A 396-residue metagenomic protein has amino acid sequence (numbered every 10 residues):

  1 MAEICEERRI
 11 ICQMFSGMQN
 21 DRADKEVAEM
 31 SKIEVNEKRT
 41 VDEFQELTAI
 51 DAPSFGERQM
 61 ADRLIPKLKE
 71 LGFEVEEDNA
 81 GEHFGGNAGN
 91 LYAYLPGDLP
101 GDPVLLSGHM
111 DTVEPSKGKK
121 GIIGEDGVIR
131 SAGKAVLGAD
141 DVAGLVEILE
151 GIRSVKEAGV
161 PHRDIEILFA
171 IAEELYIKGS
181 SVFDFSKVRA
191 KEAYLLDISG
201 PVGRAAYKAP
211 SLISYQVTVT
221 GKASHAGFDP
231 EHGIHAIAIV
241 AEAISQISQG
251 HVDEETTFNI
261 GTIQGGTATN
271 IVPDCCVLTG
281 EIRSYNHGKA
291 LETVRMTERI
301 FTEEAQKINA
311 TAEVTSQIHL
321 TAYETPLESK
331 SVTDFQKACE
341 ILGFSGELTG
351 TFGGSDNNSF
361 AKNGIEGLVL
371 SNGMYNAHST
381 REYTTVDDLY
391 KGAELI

Functional and structural regions predicted by a protein language model:
E26-A88, T293, V386, E394: N-terminal helical capping/dimerization or prosegment-like subdomains of hydrolases acting on amide or phosphate bonds
T40-V41, I263, D274, F344-L395: Zn-dependent metallopeptidase/amidohydrolase metal-coordination segment
Q45-A49, N259-G266, E281-S284, T311-E328 (+2 more regions): A short beta-alpha structural unit
A61, K67, G86-N90, Y94-P96 (+5 more regions): Active-site metal-coordination/substrate-binding segment of hydrolases, especially metallo-dependent peptidases
A135-P210, V252, T257-F258, T262 (+2 more regions): Acidic/histidine-rich catalytic neighborhood of metal-dependent amide-processing enzymes
D229-I263, I271, G288-A312: Acidic-enriched catalytic cores of C-N bond-cleaving enzymes acting on peptides and small amides
A238-D253, N259, L320-S371: Active-site-adjacent substrate-binding region of metalloamidase/peptidase-like peptide-processing proteins
I239-E242, I247-Q249, G288-K289, R295-I300 (+4 more regions): His/Asp/Glu-rich mid-to-C-terminal helical/loop segments that flank catalytic regions of hydrolases
